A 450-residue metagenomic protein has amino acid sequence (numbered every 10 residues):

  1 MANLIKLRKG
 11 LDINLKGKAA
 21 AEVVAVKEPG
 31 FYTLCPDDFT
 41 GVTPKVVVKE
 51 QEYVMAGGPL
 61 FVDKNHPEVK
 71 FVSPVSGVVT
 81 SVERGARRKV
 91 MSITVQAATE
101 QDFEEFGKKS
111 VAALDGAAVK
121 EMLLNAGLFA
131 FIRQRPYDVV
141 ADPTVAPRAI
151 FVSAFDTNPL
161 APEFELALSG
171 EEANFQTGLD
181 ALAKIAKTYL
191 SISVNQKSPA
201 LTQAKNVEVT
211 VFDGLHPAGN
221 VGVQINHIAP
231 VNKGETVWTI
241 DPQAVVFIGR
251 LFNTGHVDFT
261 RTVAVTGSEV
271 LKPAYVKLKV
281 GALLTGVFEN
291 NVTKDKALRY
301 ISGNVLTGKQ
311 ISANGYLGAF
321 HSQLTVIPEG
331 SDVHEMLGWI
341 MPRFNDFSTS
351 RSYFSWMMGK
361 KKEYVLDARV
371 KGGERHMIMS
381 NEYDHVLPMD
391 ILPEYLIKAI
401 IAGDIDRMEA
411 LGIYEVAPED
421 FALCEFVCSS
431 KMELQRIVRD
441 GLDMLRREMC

Functional and structural regions predicted by a protein language model:
M1-V47, V62, F212: N-terminal, Lys/Arg-enriched amphipathic/low-complexity engagement segments that precede the first folded domain
F31, Q51-V54, A149-F151: Active-site-adjacent bridging/hinge elements
V42, V48, N65-E68, K272: Short, solvent-exposed loop/turn positions at domain surfaces that link secondary-structure elements or cap domain
V48-V62, S81: Short, well-structured beta-strand-loop connectors
E68-S76: Short coil-to-beta-strand transition motifs
V69, E83-C450: Buried, small/hydrophobic-residue-enriched core segments of structured protein domains
